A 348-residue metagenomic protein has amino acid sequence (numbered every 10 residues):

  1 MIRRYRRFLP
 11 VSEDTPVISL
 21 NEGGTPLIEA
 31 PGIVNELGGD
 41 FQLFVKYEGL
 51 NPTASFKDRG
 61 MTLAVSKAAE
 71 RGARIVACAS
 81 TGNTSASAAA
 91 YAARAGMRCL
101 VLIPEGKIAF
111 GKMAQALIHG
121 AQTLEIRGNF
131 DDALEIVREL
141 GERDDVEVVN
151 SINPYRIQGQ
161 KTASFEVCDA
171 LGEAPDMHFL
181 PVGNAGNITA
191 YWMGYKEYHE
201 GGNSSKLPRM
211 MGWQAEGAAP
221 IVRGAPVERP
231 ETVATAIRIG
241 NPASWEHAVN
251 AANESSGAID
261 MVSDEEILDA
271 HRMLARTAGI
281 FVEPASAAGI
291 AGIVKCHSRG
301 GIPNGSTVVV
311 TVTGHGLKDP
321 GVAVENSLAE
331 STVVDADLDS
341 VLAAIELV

Functional and structural regions predicted by a protein language model:
M1-V348: PLP-dependent amino-acid enzyme catalytic core
